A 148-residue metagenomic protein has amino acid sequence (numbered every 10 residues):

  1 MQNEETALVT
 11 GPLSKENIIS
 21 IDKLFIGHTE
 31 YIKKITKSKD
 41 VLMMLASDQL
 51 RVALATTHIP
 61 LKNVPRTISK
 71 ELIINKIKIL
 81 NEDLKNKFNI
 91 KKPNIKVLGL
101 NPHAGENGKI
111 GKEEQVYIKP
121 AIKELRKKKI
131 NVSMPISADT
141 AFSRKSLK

Functional and structural regions predicted by a protein language model:
M1-K148: Anion-binding alpha/beta catalytic cores of soluble intermediary-metabolism enzymes, centered on
